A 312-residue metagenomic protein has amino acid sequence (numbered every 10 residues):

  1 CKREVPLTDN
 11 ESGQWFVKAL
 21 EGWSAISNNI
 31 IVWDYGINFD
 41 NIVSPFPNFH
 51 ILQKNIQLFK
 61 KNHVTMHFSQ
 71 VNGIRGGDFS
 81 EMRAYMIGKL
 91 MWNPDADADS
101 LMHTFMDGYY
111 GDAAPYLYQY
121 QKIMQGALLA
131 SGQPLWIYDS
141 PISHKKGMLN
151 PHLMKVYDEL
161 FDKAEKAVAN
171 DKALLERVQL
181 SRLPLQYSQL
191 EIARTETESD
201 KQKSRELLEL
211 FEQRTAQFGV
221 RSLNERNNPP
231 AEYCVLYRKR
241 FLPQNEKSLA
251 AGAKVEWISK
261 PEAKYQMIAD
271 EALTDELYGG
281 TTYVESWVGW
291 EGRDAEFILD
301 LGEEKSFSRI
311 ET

Functional and structural regions predicted by a protein language model:
C1-T8, T282-S286: Acidic/glycine-enriched edge-of-secondary-structure segments
R3-P115, Q119: Structured mid-domain segments that build the active-site/substrate or prosthetic-cofactor binding neighborhood
I26, G36, D95, D139 (+2 more regions): Enriched - but not universal
D34, N62-H63, K89-I258: Catalytic domains of carbohydrate-active enzymes that cleave complex glycans
K239-R309: Disordered, acidic Ser/Thr/Pro-rich linker "stalks" and the adjacent N-terminal cap of the next globular domain
